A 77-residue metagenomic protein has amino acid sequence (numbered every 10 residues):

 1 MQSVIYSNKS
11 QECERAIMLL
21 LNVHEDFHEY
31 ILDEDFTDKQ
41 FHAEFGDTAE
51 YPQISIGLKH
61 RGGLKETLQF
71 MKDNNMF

Functional and structural regions predicted by a protein language model:
M1-H28: Local sequence-structure signature of Cys/Sec-based thiol-disulfide redox active-site neighborhoods
S7-N8, L32, L58: Conserved residues at beta->alpha junctions
E12, T37, G63: Short phosphate-engaging motifs
I31-T48: Thioredoxin-like thiol-disulfide oxidoreductase module
F45-S55, L64-K65: Structural micro-motif
I56-F77: Non-catalytic, surface beta->alpha helical segment in thiol-disulfide oxidoreductase systems
